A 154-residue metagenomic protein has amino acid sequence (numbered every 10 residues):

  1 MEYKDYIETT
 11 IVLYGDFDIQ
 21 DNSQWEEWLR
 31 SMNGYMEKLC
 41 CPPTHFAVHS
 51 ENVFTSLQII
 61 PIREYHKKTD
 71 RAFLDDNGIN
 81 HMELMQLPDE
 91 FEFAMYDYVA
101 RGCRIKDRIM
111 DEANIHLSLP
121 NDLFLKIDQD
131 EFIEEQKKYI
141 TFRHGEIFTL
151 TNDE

Functional and structural regions predicted by a protein language model:
M1-F46, D153-E154: C-terminal interaction module
M1-I7, V12, D111-E154: Acidic, proline/glycine-rich low-complexity IDRs
D16-Q20, L87-E90, P120-F124, L150: Generic structural motif
Q24-E26, P61, D130-E131: Surface-exposed beta-strand edges and their flanking turn/coil or helix-capping segments
W28-C40, H66-T69, F73, F132-I140: Hydrophobic, Leu/Ile/Phe/Ala-enriched alpha-helical segments that form helix-helix packing faces
C41-N80, M85-P88: Short, intrinsically disordered low-complexity segments
I62, F93-D97, F124-K126: A short linear-motif detector with a strong N-terminal bias
K68-D111, F148-E154: Aromatic/basic-lined ligand-recognition segments that form π-stacking hydrophobic pockets flanked by Lys/Arg to engage
